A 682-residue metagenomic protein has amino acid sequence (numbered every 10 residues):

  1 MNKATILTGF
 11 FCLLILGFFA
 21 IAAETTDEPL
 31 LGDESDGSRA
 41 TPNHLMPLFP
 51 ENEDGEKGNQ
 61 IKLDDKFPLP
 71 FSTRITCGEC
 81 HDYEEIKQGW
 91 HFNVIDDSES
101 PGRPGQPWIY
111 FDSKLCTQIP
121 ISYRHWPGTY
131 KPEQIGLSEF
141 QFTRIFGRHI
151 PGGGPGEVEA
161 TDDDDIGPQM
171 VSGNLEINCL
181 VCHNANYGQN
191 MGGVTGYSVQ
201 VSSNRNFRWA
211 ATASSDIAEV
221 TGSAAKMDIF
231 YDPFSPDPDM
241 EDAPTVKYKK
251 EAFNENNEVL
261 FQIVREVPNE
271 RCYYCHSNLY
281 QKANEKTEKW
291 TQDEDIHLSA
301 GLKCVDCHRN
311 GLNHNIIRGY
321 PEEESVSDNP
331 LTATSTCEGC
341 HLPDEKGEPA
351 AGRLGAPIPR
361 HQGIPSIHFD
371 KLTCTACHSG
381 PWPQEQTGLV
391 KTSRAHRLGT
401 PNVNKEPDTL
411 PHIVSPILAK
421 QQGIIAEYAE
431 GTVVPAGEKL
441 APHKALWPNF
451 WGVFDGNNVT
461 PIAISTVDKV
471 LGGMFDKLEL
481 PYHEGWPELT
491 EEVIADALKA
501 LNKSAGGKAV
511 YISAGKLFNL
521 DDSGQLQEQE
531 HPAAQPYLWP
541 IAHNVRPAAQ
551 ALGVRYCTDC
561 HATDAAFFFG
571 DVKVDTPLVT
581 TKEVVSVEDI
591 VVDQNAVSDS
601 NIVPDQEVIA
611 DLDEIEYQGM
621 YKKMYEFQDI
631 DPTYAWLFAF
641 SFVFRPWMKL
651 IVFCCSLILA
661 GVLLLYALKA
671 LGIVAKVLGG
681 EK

Functional and structural regions predicted by a protein language model:
M1, G17-A20: Short, intrinsically disordered, low-complexity terminal segments
M1-F10: Bacterial N-terminal signal peptides that target proteins for export
G9-F18: Bacterial N-terminal signal peptides
A23-G78, D82-I86, D96-K286, Q292-I317 (+1 more regions): C-type cytochrome heme-c attachment and multiheme electron-transfer modules
